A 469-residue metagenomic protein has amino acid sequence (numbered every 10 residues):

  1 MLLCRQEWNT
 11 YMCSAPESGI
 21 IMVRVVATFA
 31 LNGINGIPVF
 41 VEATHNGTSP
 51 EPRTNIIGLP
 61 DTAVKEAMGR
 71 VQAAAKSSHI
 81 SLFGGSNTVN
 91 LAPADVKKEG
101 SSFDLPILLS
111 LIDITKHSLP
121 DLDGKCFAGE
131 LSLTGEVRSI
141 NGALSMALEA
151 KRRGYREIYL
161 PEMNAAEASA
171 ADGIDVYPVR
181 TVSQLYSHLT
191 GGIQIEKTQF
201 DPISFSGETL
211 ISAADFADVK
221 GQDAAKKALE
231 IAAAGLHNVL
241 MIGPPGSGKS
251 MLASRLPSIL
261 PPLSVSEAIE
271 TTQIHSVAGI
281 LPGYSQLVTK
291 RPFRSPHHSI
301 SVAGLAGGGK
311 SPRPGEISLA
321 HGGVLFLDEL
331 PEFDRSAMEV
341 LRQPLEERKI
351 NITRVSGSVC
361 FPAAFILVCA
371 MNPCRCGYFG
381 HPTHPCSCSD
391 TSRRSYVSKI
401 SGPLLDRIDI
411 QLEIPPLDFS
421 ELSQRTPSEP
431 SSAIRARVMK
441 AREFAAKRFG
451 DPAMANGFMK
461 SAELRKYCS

Functional and structural regions predicted by a protein language model:
L2-L240, P244-S250, V288, T353: Peripheral, non-AAA+ core regions of ATP-driven protein-machinery
I57-M68, S81-F83, N90-G100, P312 (+1 more regions): Basic, amphipathic alpha-helical bundle interface domains used for macromolecular binding and assembly
L82-G85, D121-L122, R152-G154, D172 (+8 more regions): Short loop/turn elements that form and flank the Walker-type P-loop nucleotide-binding site in RecA-like NTPase cores
E230, P292, A303-V324: Conserved alpha-helical scaffold flanking the Walker A/P-loop in AAA+ ATPase domains
M241-I280: Walker A/P-loop
Q286-G304: Inter-Walker segment of RecA-like/P-loop motor cores
D328-E329: Walker B catalytic acidic pair
